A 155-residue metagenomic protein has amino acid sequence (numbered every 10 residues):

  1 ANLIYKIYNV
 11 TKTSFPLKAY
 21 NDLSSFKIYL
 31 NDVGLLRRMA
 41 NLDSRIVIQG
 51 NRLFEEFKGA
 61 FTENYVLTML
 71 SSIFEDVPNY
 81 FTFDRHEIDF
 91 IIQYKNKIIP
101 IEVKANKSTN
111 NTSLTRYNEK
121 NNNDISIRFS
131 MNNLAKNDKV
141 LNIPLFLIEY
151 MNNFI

Functional and structural regions predicted by a protein language model:
A1-I88: Accessory nucleic acid-recognition modules appended to NTPase machines
I7, G34, I91, K104 (+1 more regions): Anionic group-transfer/hydrolysis microenvironments
G34-R37, A105-T109, N153-I155: Short, basic, helix/turn surface patches
V66, L70, I88-K107, S126: Conserved catalytic cores of phosphodiester-cleaving nucleases, focusing on short active-site segments
A105-L145: Catalytic cores of nucleic-acid endonucleases
L141-I155: C-terminal tail/extension regions appended to the core domain(s) of diverse proteins
